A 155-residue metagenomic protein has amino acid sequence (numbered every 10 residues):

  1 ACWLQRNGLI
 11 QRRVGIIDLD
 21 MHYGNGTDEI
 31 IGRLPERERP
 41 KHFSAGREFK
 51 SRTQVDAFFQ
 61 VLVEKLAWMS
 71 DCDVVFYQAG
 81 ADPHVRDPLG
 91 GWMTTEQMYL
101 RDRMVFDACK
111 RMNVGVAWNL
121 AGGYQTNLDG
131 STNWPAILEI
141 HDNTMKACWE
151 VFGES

Functional and structural regions predicted by a protein language model:
A1-S155: A general "terminal functional-core" signal
